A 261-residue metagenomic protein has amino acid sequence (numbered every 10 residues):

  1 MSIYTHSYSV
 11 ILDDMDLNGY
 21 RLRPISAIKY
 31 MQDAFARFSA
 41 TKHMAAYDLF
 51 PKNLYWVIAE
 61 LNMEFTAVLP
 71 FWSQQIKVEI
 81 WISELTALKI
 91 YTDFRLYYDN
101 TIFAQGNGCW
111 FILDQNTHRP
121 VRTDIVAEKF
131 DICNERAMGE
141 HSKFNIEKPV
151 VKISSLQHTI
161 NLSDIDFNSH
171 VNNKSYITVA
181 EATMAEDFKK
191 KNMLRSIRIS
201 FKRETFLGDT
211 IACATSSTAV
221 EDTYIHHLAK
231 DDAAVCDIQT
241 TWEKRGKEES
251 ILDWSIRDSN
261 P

Functional and structural regions predicted by a protein language model:
M1-I58, N107, D114-M193, R245-W254: Hot-dog-fold acyl-thioester-processing enzymes
S2-H6, N62-I146, F201, T205-L207 (+1 more regions): HotDog/MaoC-like acyl-thioester-processing domains
A59, I90, R195: Exposed loop/turn and edge beta-strand positions of beta-sandwich/beta-sheet ligand-binding modules
A182, S196, F201-L207, A212: Extended serine/threonine-enriched, polar tracts that run as long, contiguous segments within proteins
